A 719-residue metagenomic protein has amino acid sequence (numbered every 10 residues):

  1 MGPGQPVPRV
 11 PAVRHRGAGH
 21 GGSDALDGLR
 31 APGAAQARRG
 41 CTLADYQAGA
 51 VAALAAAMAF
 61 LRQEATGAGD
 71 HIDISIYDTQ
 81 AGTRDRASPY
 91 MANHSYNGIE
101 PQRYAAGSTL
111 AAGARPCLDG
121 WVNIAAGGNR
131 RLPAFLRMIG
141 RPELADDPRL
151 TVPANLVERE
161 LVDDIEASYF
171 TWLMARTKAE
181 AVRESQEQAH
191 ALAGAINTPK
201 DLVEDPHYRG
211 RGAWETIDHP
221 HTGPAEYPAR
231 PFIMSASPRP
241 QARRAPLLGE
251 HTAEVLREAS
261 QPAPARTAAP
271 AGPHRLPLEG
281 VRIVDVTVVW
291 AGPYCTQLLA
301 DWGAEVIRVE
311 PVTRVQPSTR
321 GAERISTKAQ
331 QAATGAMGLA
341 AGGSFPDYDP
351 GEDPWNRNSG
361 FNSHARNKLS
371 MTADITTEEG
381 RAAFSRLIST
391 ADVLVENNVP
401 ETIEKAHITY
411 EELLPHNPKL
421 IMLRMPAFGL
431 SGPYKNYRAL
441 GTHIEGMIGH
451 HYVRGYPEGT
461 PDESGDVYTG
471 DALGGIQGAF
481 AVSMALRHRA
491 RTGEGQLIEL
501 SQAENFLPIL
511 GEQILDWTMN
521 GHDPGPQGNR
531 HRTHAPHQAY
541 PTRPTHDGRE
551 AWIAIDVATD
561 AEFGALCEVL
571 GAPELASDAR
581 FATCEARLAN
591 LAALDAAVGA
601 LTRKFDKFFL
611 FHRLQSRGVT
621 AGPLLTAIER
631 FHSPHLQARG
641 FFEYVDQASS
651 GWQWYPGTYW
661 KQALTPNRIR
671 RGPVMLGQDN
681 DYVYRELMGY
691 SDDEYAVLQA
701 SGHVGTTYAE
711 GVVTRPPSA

Functional and structural regions predicted by a protein language model:
M1-A65, A179, L247, H251-R491 (+2 more regions): N-terminal helix-loop segment corresponding to the beta1-alpha1 unit of nucleotide/adenylate-binding folds
M1-G2, I76-A81, D119-W121, G127-R131 (+8 more regions): Glycine-rich beta-alpha junction loops
P3-Q5, G33-T42, E64-Q80, Q102-A105 (+6 more regions): Conserved Rossmann-fold dehydrogenase catalytic segment
A25-D27, A31, G49-D70, R86-S95 (+5 more regions): Oxidoreductase and adenylate-handling cofactor-binding alpha/beta cores
Q36-Q47, Q102-R103, L110-A112, W121-N123 (+9 more regions): A short glycine-threonine-serine/GTX helix/turn-capping micro-motif
D70, E279-V281, Q496, A551: Nucleotide donor/acceptor-binding cores
T109, P116-C117, N197-R282, G525 (+3 more regions): Terminal low-complexity tails and localization/encapsulation signals of metabolic enzymes
L110-A189, P206, P536-R617, A621: Aromatic-enriched alpha-helical interface/lid elements that frame and gate functional surfaces
